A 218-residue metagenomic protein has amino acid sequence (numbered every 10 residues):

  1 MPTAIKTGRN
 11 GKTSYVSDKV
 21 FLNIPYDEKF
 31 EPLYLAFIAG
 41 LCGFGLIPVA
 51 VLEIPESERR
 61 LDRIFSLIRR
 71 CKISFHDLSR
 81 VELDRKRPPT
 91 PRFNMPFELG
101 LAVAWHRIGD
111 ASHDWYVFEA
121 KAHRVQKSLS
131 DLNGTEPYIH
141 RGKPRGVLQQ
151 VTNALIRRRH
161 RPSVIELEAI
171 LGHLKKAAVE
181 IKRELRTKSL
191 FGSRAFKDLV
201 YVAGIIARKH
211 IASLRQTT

Functional and structural regions predicted by a protein language model:
M1-C71, F191-T218: Conserved N-terminal substructure of TIR/SEFIR domains
N23, V51, D77, F118-E119: Conserved beta-strand segments of the P-loop GTPase G domain that flank and frequently precede/overlap
A39-C42, S66-R69, G100, A104 (+1 more regions): Surface-exposed alpha-helical segments enriched in charged/polar residues
P48, S74-F75, G109, W115: Hydrophobic beta-strand scaffold residues
E53-P96, I108: TIR-domain catalytic/interaction hotspot
R85-A154: Cross-kingdom TIR/SEFIR domain
S128-T217: C-terminal interaction surface of TIR/SEFIR-family domains
